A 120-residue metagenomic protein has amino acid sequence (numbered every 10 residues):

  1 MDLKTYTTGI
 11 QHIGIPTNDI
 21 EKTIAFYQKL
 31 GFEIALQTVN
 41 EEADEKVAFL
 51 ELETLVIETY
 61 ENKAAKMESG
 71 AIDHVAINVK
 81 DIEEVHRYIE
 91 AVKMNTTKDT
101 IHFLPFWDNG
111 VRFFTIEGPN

Functional and structural regions predicted by a protein language model:
M1-K4, E90-N120: Vicinal oxygen chelate
D2-K4, K63-K66: Short, flexible, solvent-exposed loop/turn segments with mixed acidic/basic and small polar residues
T7, I15-V56: Core segments of cupin and vicinal oxygen chelate
G9-D19, A48-F49, K66-V92, R112-E117: Vicinal oxygen chelate
T23-A25, Q37, A76, I82 (+2 more regions): A general secondary-structure boundary signal
Q37-N40, N62-K63, I101-F106: Short, solvent-exposed loop/turn elements at beta->coil junctions and helix N-caps that rim active or binding pockets
E45, L52, V56, V85-V92 (+1 more regions): A generic structural signal for ordered secondary structure
